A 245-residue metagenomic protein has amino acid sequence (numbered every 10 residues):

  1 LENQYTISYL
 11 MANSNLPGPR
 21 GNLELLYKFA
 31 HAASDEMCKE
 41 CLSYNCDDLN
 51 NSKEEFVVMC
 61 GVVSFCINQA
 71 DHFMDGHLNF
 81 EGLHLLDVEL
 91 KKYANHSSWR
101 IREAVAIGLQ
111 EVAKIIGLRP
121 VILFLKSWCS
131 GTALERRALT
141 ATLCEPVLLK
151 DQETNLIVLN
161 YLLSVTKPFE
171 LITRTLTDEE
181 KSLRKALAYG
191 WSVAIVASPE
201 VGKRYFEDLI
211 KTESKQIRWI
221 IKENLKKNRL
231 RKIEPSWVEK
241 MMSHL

Functional and structural regions predicted by a protein language model:
L1-L245: Alpha-helical scaffold domains
